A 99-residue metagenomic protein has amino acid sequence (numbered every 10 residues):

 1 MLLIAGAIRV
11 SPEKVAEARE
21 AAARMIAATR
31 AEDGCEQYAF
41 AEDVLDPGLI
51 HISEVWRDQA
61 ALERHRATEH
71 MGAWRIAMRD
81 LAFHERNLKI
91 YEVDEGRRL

Functional and structural regions predicted by a protein language model:
L2, A41-D46, I76-L99: Glycine-rich beta-strand-turn "strand-cap" elements at beta-sheet edges
L2-F40: N-terminal first-folded block
L2-R9, A39-R66: Short, well-ordered beta-strand segments in beta-rich or mixed alpha/beta enzyme and ligand-binding folds
S11-K14, D58, D94: Serine/threonine-rich low-complexity intrinsically disordered regions
V15, R19, L49, T68-M71: Short, structured helix-loop boundary elements
V15-E17, A61, R97-L99: Intrinsically disordered, low-complexity acidic/polar segments
R24-E36, V55-K89: An amphipathic, aromatic/His-enriched active-site/gating alpha helix that lines ligand/cofactor pockets
